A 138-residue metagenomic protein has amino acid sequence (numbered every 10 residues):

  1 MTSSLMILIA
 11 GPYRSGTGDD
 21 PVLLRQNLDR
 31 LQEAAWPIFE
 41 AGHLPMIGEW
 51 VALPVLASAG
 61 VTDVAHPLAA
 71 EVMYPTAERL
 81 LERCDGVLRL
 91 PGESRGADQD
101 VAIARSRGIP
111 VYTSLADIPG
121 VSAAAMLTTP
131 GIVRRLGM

Functional and structural regions predicted by a protein language model:
M1-M138: Conserved catalytic or regulatory cores that recognize and/or transform ribose-phosphate-containing ligands
